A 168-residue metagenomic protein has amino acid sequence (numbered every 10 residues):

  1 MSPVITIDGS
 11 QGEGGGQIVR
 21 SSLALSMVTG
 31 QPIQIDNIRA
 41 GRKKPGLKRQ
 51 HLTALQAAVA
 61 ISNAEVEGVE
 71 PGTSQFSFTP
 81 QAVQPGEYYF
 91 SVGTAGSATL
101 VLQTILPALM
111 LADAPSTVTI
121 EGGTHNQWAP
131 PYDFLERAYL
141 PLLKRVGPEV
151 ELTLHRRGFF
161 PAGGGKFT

Functional and structural regions predicted by a protein language model:
M1-T168: Structural preference for solvent-exposed beta-strand-turn elements and adjacent flexible terminal/loop segments within
